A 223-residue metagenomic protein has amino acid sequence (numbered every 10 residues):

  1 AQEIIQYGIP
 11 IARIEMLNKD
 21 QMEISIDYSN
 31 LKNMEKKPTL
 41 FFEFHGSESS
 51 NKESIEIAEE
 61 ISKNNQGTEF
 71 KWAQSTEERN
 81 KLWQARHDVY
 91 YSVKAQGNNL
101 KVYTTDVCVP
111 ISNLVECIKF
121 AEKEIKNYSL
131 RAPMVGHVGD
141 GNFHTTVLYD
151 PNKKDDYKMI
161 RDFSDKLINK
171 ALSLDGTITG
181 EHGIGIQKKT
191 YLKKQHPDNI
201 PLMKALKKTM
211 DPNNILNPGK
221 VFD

Functional and structural regions predicted by a protein language model:
A1-D223: Noncatalytic alpha-helical scaffold of FAD-dependent oxidoreductases
